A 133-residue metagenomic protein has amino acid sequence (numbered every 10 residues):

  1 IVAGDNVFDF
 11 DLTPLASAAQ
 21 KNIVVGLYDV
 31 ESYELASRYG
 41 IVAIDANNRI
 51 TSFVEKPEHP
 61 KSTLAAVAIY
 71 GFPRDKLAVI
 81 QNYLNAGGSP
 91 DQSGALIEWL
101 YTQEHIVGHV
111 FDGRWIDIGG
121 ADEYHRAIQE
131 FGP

Functional and structural regions predicted by a protein language model:
I1-I44, Q81: Conserved beta-loop-beta/alpha segment of the NTase-like Rossmann-fold superfamily that binds/positions NTPs
A16-S17, R49-P133: Catalytic-core segments of class I nucleotidyltransferases/pyrophosphorylases that form NMP-activated intermediates
